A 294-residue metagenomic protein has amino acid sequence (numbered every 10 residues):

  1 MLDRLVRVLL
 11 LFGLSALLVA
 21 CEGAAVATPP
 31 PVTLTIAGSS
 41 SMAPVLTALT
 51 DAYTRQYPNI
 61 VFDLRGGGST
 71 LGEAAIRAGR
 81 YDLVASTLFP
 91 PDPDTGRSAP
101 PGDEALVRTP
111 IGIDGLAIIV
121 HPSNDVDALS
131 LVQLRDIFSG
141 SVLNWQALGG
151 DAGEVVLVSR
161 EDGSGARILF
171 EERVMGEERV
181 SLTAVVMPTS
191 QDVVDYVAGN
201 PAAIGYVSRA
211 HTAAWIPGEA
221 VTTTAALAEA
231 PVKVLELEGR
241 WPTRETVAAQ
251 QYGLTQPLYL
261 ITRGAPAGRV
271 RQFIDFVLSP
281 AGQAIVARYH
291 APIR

Functional and structural regions predicted by a protein language model:
M1-R4: N-terminal secretory signal peptides that target proteins for export/translocation
V8-V19: Bacterial N-terminal signal peptides
C21-A99, E104-R294: Exported/periplasmic ABC-transporter solute-binding proteins
